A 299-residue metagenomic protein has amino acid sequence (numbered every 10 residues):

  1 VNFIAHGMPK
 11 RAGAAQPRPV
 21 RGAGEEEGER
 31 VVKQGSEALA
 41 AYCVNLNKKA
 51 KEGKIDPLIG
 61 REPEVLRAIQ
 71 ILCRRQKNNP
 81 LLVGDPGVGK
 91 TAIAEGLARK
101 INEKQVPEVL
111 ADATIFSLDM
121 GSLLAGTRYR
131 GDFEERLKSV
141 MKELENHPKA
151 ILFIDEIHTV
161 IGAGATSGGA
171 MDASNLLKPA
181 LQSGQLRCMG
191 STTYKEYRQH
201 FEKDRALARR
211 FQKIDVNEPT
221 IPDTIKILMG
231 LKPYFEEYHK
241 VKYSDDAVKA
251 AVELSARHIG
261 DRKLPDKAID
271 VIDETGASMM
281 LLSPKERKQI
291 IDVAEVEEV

Functional and structural regions predicted by a protein language model:
V1-L124, E134-H147, F153-T159, S183-R187 (+4 more regions): Histone-fold recognition with a strong bias for associated Lys/Arg-rich disordered tails
C43-N47, K51, I69, C73 (+4 more regions): Amphipathic, well-packed alpha-helical segments that form the structural scaffold of globular domains
L82, V160-A163, N175, P179-A180 (+2 more regions): Basic, low-complexity intrinsically disordered segments
R130, L144-N175, C188-M189, H200 (+1 more regions): Conserved AAA+/SF3 P-loop NTPase catalytic/coupling segment centered on the Walker-B
D132-R136, A165-L181, R205-L207: Substrate-gripping "pore-loop 1 plus following alpha2 helix"
G162, E196, K213-D215, P265: P-loop/Walker A NTP-binding module and the surrounding RecA-like catalytic core of P-loop NTPases
Q212-I225, Y238-D246: Conserved AAA+ ATPase "SRH/arginine-finger" region at the nucleotide-binding site
E237-D246, A250-V299: C-terminal helical "lid" subdomain and adjoining coupling/linker elements of P-loop NTPases
